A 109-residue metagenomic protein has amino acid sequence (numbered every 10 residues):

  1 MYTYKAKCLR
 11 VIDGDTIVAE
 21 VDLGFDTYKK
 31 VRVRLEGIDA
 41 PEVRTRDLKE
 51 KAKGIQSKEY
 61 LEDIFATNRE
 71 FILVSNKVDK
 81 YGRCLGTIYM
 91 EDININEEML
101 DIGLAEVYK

Functional and structural regions predicted by a protein language model:
M1-K109: Small beta-barrel nucleic-acid-binding modules, primarily SNase/OB-fold domains and secondarily Tudor-like barrels
